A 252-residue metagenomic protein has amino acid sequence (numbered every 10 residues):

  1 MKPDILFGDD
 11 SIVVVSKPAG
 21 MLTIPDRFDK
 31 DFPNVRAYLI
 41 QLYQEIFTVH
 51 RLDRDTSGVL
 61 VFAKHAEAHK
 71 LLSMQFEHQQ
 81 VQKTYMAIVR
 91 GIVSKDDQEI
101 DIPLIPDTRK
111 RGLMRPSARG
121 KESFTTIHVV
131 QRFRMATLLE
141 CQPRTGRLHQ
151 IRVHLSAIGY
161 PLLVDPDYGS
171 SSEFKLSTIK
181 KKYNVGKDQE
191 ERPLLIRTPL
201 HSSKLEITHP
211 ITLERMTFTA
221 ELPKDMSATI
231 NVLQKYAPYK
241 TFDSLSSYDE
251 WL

Functional and structural regions predicted by a protein language model:
M1-L252: RNA pseudouridine synthases
